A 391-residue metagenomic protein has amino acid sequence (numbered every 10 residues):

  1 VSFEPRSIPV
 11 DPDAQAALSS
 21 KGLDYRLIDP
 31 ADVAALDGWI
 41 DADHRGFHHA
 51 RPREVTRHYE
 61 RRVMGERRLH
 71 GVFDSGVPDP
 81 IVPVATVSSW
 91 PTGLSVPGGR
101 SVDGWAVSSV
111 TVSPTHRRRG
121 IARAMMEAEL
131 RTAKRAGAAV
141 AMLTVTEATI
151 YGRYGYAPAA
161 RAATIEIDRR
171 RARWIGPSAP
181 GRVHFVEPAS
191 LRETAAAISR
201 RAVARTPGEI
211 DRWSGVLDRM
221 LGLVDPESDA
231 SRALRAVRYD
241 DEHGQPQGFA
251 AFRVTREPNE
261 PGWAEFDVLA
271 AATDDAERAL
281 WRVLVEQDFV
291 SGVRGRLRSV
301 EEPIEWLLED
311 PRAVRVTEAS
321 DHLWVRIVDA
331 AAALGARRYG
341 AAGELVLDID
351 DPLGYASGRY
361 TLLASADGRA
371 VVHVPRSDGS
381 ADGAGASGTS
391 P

Functional and structural regions predicted by a protein language model:
V1-D32, R51, P180-P391: Intrinsically disordered, low-complexity, positively biased terminal segments
A14-L18, L36-V55: N-terminal signal-anchor module of multipass membrane proteins
R45-P97, E209-A236, A333: Active-site rim helix/loop that mediates acceptor-substrate recognition in acyltransferases
G71, P78-T92, A106, T111 (+3 more regions): Conserved beta-strand in the GNAT
G93-V107, R117, E257-A264: A conserved beta-turn-beta hairpin within the catalytic core of GNAT-like acetyltransferases that forms part
S109-V112, R118-R135, T273-V285: Conserved acetyl-CoA-binding loop-helix of GNAT-fold acetyltransferases
M126, R131-T144, D288-S299: Conserved GNAT acetyl-CoA-binding A-motif
K134-A139, V145-I165, V300-V316: Conserved active-site alpha-helix within GNAT-family acetyltransferase domains
